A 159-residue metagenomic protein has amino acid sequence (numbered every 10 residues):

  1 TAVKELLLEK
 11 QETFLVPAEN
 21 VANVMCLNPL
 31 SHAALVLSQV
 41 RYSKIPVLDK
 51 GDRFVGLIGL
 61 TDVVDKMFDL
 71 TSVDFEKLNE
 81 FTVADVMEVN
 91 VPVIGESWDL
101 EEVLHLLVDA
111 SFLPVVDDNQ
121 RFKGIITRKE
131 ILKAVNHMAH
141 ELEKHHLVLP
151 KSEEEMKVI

Functional and structural regions predicted by a protein language model:
T1-I159: Tandem CBS (Cystathionine beta-synthase) repeat/Bateman regulatory domains
